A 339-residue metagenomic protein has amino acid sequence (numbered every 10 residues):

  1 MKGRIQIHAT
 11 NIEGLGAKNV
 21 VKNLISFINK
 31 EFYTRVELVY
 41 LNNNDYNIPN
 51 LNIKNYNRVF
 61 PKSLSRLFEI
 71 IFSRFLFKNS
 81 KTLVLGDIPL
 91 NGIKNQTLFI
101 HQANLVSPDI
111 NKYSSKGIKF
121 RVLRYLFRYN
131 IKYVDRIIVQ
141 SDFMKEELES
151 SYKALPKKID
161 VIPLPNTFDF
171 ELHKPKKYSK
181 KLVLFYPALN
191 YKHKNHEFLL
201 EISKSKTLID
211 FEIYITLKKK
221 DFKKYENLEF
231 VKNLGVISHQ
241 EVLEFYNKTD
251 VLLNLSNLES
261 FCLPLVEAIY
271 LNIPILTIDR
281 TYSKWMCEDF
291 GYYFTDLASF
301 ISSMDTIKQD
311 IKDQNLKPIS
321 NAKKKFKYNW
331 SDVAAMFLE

Functional and structural regions predicted by a protein language model:
Q6, K177-K194, L200-S203: Conserved donor-binding/catalytic core segment of Leloir-type glycosyltransferases
Q6, V21-F27, Y33-I88, N233-L234: Active-site donor-binding segments of glycosyltransferases and PAPS-dependent sulfotransferases
G117-I137: Membrane-proximal helix-turn-helix segments that form the acceptor-binding/catalytic region of lipid-linked
K132-S150, A154-L172: Donor nucleotide-sugar binding/catalytic pocket of nucleotide-sugar-dependent glycosyltransferases
L172, A298, K312-E339: A charged, aromatic-enriched C-terminal amphipathic alpha-helix characteristic of glycosyltransferases across folds
D221-L243: Nucleotide-activated donor-binding/catalytic signature segment of Leloir-type glycosyltransferases, i.e., the conserved
N257, I269: Aromatic "clamp/platform" in nucleotide-sugar-dependent glycosyltransferases that forms part of the donor/acceptor
L265, P274-T277: Short hydrophobic beta-strand element within catalytic cores of glycosyltransferases and related nucleotide-activated
